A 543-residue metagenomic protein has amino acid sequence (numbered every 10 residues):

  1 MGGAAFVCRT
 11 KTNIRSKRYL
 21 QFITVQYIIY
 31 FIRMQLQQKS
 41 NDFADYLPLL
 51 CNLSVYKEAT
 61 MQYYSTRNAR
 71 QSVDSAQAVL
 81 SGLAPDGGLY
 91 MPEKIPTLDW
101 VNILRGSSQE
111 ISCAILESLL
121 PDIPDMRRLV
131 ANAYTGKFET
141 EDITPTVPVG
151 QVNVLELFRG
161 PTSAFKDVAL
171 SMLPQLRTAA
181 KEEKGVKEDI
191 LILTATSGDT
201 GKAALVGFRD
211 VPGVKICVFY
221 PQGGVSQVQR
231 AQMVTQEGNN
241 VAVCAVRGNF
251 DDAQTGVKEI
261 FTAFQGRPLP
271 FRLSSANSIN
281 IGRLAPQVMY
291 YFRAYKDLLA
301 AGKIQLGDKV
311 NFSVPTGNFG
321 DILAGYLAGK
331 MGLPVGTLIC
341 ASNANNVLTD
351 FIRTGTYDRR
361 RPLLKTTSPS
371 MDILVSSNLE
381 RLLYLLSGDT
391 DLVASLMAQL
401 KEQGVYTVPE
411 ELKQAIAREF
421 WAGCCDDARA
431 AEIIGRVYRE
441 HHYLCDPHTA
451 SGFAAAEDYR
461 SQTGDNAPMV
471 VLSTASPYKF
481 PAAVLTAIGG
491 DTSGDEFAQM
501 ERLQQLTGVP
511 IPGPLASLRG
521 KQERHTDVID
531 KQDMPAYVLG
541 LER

Functional and structural regions predicted by a protein language model:
M1-V7: Residue-level detector of structural "landmarks"
G2, Q35-L36, D42-D45, L49: Short, low-complexity intrinsically disordered segments enriched in small and basic residues
K11-N13, K39-S40: Polybasic, lysine-rich low-complexity intrinsically disordered segments
R18, F22, Y27, L36-Q38: Cationic, low-complexity basic patches in intrinsically disordered or flexible, solvent-exposed regions
N52, Y56-R543: PLP-dependent amino-acid enzyme catalytic core
